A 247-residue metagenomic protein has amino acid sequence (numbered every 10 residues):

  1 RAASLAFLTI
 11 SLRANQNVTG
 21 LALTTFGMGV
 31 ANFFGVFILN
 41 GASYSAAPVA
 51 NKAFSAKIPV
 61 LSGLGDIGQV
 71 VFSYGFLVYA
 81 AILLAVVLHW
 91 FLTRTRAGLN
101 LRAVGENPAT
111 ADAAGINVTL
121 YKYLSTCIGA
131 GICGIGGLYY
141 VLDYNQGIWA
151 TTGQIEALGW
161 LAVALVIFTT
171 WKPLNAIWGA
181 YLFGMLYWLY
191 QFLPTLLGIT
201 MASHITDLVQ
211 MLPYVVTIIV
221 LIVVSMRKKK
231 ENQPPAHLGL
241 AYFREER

Functional and structural regions predicted by a protein language model:
R1-V30, L182, Y187: Alpha-helical transmembrane segments within multi-pass membrane transporters and channels
F7-L12, F33-F37, W90-R94, Y139-L142 (+2 more regions): Membrane-interface helix caps of multi-pass small-molecule transporters
A22-A42, V166, W171-A176: Hydrophobic alpha-helical membrane-insertion segments
M28-N32, V78-H89, G129-G137, A162-F168 (+2 more regions): Hydrophobic core segments of alpha-helical transmembrane domains in multi-pass membrane transport and ion-translocation
M28-R94, T152, G198-V209, P235-R247: Transmembrane helix-bundle core of multi-pass membrane transporters and related energy-transducing complexes
V71-W149, W178: Helix-loop-helix "hairpin" substructures at the membrane interface of multi-pass membrane proteins
E106, A113, T119-L120, P194-R247: Cytosolic-side transmembrane-helix boundaries in multi-pass membrane proteins
C133, D143-Y214: Transmembrane alpha-helical segments in multi-pass inner-membrane proteins
